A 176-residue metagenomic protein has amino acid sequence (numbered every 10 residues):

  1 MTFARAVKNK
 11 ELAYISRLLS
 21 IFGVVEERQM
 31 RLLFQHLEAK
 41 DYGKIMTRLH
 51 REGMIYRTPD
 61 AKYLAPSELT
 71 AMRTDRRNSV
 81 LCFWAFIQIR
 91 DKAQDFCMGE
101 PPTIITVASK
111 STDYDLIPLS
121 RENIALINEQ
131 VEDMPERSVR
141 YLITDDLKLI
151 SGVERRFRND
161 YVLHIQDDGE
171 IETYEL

Functional and structural regions predicted by a protein language model:
M1-L18, E154-L176: Non-catalytic C-terminal interaction segments of nucleic acid-processing enzymes
M1-M72: Nuclease-adjacent, charged terminal/linker segments that flank catalytic cores
F3, E27-R28, I89-D91, Y114-D115 (+1 more regions): N-terminal start-of-chain detector that recognizes signal peptides and the immediate post-cleavage beginning
R5-L12, A39-G43, D75, S79 (+3 more regions): Short, structured coil/loop segments at alpha-helix boundaries
Y14-I21, M54-E129: Nucleic-acid-binding surface
S16, G43, T47, F86 (+2 more regions): Generic detector of well-ordered alpha-helical segments enriched in charged/polar residues, highlighting helical
F34, M46-H50, A85-A93, V131-M134: Hydrophobic, Leu/Ile/Phe/Ala-enriched alpha-helical segments that form helix-helix packing faces
Y114-E170: Catalytic cores of nucleic-acid endonucleases
